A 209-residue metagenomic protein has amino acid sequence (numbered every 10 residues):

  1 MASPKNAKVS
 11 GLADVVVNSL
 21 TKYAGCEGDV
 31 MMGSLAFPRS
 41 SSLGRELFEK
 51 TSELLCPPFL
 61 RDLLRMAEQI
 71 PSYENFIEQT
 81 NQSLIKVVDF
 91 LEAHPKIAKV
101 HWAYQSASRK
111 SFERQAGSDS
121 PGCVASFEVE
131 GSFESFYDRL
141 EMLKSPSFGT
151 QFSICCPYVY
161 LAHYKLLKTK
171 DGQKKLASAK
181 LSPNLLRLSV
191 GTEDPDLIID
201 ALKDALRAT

Functional and structural regions predicted by a protein language model:
M1, Q105, G191-E193: Active-site beta-loop-alpha junctions enriched in small/polar residues
M1-K96, H101: Conserved PLP-enzyme active-site core in the AAT-like
F37, F127-G131, V190-T192: Short beta-strand-to-loop capping motifs
S42-L43, S132-E134, P195-L197: Short, acidic Gly/Pro/Ser/Thr-rich loop/turn segments
L47-F48, S135-L143, A201-L206: Short amphipathic alpha-helices in soluble, non-transmembrane regions that often serve as interface/regulatory elements
R61-L63, S120-V124, P183-R187: Short, solvent-exposed beta-strand edge segments and adjacent coil->beta transition regions
E68-Q69, I85-A162, L166-S178: Conserved small-domain helix->loop->beta segment predominantly found in fold-type I
F76, I154-T209: PLP-dependent enzyme catalytic core of the Aspartate aminotransferase-like
